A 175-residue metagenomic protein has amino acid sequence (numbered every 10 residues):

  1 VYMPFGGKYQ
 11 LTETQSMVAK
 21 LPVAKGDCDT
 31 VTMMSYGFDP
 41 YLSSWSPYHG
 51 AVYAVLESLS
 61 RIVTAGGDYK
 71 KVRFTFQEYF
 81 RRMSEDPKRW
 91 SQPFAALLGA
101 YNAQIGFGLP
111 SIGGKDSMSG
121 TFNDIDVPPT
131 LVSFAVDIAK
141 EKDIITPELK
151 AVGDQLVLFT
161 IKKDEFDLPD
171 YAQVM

Functional and structural regions predicted by a protein language model:
V1-M175: Glycine/proline-enriched, intrinsically flexible loops and inter-domain linkers
